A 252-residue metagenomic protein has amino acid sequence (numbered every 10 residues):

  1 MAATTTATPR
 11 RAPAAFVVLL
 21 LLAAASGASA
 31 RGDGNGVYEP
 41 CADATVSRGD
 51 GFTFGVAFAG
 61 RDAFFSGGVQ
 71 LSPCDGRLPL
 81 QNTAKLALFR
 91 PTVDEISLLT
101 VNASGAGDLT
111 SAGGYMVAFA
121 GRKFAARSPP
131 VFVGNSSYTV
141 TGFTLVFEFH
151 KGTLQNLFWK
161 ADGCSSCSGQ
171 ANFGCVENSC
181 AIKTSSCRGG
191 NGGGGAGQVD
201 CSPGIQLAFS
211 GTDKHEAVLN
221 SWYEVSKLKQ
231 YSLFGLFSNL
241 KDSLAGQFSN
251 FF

Functional and structural regions predicted by a protein language model:
A2-F16, L20-F252: Typically disulfide-stabilized, N-glycosylated extracellular/lumenal ectodomains of secreted and cell-surface proteins
